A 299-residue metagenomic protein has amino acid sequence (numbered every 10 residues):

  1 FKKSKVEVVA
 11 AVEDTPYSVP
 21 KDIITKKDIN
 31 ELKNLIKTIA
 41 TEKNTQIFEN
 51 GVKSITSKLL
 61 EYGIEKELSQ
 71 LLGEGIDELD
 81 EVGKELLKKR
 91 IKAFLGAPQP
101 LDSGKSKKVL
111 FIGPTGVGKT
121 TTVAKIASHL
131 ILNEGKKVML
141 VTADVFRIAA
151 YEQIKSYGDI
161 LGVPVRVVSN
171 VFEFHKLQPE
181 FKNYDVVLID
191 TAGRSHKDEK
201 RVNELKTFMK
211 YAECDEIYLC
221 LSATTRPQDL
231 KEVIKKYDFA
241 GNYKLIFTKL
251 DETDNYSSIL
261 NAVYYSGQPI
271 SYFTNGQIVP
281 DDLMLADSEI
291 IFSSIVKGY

Functional and structural regions predicted by a protein language model:
F1-Q99: Non-catalytic terminal/linker segments enriched in charged/polar, low-complexity residues
V8-D14, F111-T115, K125, T142 (+2 more regions): Flexible glycine-/small-residue-rich
K105-V109: Pre-Walker A (Motif I) flank of P-loop NTPase domains
I112-T115, E134, V138-A149, G158-E204: Switch II (G3) loop of P-loop NTPases
K119: Conserved lysine of the Walker
T122, I126, Q153: Hydrophobic positions on the alpha1 helix immediately C-terminal to the Walker A/P-loop
S128-L132: Walker A/P-loop NTP-binding motif
Q153, N170-E180, V186, R194-G298: Conserved catalytic-core segment of NTP-binding enzymes
